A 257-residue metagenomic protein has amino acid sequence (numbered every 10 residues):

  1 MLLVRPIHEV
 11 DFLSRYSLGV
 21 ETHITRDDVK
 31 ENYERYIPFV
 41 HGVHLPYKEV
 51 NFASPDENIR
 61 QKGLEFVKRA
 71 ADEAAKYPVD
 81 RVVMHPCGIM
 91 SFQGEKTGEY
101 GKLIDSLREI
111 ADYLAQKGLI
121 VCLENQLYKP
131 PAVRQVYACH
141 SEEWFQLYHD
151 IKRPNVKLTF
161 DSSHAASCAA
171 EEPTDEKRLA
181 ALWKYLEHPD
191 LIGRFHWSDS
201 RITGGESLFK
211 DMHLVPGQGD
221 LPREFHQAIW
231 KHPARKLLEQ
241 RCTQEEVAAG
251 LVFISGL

Functional and structural regions predicted by a protein language model:
M1, K68, D72, V79-D80 (+2 more regions): Histidine-acidic metal/acid-base catalytic patches
M1-K76, K157, L257: N-terminal pre-domain/capping segments
R5, I24-D28, Y47-E49, G88-M90 (+4 more regions): Active-site-proximal loop/turn and secondary-structure-junction residues that shape catalytic pockets, frequently
I7-S14, D27-E34, Q61-A75, G101-R108 (+9 more regions): Amphipathic, non-transmembrane alpha-helical secondary structure
S14-S17, R35-P38, Q116, R153-P154 (+2 more regions): Short, well-ordered coil/turn elements that cap or connect secondary structure elements
G19-H23, G42, V83, C122 (+3 more regions): Conserved beta-strand positions in the central sheet of alpha/beta enzyme cores
F39, I59-R60, Y100-G101, H140-S141 (+3 more regions): Short, hinge-like loop/turn segments at secondary-structure boundaries
I59-K157: Active-site acidic/histidine proton-transfer and metal-coordination neighborhood in alpha/beta enzyme cores
